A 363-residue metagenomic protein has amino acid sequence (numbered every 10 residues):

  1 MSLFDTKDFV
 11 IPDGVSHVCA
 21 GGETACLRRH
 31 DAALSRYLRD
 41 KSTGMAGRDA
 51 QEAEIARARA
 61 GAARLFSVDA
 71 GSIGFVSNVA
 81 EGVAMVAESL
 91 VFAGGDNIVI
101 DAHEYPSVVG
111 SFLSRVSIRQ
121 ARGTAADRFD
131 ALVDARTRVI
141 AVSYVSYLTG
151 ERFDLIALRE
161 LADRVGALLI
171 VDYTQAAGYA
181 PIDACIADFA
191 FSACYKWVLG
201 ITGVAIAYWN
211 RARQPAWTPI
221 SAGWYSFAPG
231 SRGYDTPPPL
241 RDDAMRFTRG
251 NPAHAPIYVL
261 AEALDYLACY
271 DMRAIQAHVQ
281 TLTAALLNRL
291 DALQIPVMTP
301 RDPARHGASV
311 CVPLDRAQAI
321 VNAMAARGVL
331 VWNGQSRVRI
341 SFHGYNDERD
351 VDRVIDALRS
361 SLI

Functional and structural regions predicted by a protein language model:
M1-I363: Pyridoxal 5′-phosphate
